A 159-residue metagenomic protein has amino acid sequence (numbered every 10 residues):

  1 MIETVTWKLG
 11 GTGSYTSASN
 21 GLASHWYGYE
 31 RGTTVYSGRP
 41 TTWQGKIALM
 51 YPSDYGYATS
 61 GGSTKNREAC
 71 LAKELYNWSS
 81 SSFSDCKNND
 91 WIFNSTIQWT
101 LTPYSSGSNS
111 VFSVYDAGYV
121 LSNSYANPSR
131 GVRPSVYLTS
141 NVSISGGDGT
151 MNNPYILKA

Functional and structural regions predicted by a protein language model:
M1-A159: Collagenous Gly-X-Y triple-helix signature in extracellular proteins
